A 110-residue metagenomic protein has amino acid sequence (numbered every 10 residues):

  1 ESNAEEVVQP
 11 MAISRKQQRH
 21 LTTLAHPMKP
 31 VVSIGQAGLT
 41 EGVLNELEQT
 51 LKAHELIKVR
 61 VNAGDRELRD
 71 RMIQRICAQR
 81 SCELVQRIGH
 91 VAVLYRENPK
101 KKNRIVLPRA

Functional and structural regions predicted by a protein language model:
S2-A110: Positively charged, polar, low-complexity stretches
